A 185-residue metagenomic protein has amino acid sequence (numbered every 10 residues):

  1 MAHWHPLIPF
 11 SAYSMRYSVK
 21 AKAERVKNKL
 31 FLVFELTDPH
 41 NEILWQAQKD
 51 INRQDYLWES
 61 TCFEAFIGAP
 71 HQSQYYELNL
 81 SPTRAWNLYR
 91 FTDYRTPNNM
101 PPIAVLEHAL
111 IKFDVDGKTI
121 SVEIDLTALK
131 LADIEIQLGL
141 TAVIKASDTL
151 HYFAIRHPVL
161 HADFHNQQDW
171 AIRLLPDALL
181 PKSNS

Functional and structural regions predicted by a protein language model:
M1-R16: Short, Gly/Pro- and small/polar-rich lid/capping loops
I8-P9, V19-A23, L106-D114: Beta-strand-rich interaction surfaces with strong enrichment in secreted/lumenal proteins
R16-S18, V26, E42, R90 (+1 more regions): N-terminal intrinsically disordered, cationic/polar leader segments that include organellar targeting peptides
N28-H40, K118-L126: Short, well-ordered beta-strand segments enriched in hydrophobic/aromatic residues
D38-D55: Short amphipathic, basic-aromatic surface patches that mediate peripheral association with negatively charged
N52-A109: Extracellular/luminal beta-rich ligand-recognition and adhesion surfaces characterized by aromatic-Gly/Pro-enriched
Q54-Y75, D133-S185: Acidic/polar low-complexity flexible segments
A104-S147: Extended, acidic-biased charged interface segments
